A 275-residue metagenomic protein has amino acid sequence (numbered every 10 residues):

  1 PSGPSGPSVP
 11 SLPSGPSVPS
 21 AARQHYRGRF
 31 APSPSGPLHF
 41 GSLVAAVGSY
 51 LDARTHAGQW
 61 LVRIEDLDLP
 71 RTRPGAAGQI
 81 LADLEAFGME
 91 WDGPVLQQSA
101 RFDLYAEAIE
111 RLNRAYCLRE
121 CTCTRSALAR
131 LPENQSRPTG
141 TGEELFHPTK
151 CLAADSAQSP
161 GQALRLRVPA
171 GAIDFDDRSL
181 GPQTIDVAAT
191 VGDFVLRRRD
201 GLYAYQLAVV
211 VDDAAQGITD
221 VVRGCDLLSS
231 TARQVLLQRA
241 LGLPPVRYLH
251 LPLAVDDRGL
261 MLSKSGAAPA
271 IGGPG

Functional and structural regions predicted by a protein language model:
P1-V9, P13-P37, W60, D155-S156 (+2 more regions): Non-catalytic terminal extensions that flank enzyme cores
G3-V18, G36, G93, R137 (+4 more regions): Intrinsic-disorder/low-complexity coil detector
P7-P13, P19, F87, G181 (+3 more regions): A generic signature of intrinsically disordered, low-complexity regions enriched in glycine/proline and charged/polar
P19-S136, C225-D226, S230-L243: N-terminal Rossmann-like or analogous alpha/beta NTP/dinucleotide-binding catalytic cores that position adenine
S126-P274: Active-site cores that bind ATP or allylic diphosphates and position pyrophosphate for catalysis
